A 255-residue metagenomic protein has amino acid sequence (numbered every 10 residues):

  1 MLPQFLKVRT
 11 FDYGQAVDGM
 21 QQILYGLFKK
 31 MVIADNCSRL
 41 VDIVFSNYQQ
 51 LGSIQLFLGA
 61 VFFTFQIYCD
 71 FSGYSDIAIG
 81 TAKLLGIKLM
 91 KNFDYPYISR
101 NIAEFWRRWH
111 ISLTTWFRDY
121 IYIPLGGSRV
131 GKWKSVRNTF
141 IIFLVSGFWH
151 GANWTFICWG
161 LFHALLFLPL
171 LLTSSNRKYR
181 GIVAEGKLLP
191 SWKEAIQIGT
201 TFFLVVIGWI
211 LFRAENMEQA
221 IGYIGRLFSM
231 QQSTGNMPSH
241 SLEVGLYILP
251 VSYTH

Functional and structural regions predicted by a protein language model:
M1-V251: Membrane-embedded transmembrane alpha-helical bundles that form the catalytic cores of multi-pass lipid-modifying
T254-H255: Conserved small/polar residues in nucleotide/adenosyl-binding loops
